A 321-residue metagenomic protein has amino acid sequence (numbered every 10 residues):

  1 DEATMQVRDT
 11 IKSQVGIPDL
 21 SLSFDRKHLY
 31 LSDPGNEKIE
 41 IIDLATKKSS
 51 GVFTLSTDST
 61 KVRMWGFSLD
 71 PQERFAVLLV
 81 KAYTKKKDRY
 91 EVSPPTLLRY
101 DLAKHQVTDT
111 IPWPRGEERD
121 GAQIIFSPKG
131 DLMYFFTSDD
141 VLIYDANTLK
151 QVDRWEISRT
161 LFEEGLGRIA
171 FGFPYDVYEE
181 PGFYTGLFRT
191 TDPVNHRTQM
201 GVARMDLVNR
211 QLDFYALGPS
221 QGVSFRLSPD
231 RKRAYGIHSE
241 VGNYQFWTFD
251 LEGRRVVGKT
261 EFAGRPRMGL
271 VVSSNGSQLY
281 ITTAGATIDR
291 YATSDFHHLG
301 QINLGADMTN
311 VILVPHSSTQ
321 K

Functional and structural regions predicted by a protein language model:
D1-K321: Predominantly soluble domains enriched in secretory-pathway, periplasmic, or organellar proteins
